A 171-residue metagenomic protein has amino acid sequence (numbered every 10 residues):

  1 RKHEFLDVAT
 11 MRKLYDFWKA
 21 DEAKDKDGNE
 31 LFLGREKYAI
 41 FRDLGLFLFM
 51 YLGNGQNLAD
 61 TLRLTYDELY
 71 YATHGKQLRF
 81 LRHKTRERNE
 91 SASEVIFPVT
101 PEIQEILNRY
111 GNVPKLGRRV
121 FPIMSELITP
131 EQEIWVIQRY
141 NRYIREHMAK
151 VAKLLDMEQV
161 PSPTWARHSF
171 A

Functional and structural regions predicted by a protein language model:
R1-L58, L62: Basic, Lys/Arg- and aromatic-enriched nucleic-acid-binding interface segment
D7-R12, T100-E158: Active-site/catalytic core of tyrosine-dependent DNA strand-transfer enzymes
M11, F41-L48, G75, A92-E94 (+3 more regions): Active-site lining segments that contact anionic ligands and/or coordinate catalytic metals
D16-K19, A23, Y51, R63-Y70 (+3 more regions): Hydrophobic alpha-helix feature that most strongly marks membrane-spanning transmembrane helices and their immediate
E22-E36, V136, R142-A171: Short, basic (Lys/Arg/His-rich) helix/loop patches that form interaction surfaces in the mid-to-C-terminal regions
Y51-G53, T65, R82, V99-P101 (+2 more regions): Active-site proximal loops enriched in glycine and acidic residues that flank catalytic Cys/His/Asp and coordinate
L58-L62, R118-R119, Q159-V160: Acidic/polar loop patches that form or flank catalytic/metal-binding clefts of enzymes that bind anionic ligands
R63-R109: Conserved tyrosine-mediated DNA breakage-rejoining catalytic core shared by Y-recombinases
